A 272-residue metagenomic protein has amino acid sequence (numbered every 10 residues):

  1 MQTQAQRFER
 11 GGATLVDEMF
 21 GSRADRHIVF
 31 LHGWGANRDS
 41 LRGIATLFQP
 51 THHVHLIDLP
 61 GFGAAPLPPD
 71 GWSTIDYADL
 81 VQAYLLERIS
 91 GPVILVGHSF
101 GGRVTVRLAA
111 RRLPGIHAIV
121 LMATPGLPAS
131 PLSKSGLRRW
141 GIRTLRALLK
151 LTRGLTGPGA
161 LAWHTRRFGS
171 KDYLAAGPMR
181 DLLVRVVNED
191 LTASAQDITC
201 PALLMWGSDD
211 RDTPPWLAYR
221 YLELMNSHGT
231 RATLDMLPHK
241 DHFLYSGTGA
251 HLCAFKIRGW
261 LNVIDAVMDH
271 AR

Functional and structural regions predicted by a protein language model:
E18-A64: Conserved HGGG/HGGXW glycine-rich cap/lid loop of the alpha/beta-hydrolase fold
G33-A36, S99, P125: Active-site glycine-rich loops that stabilize anionic/oxyanionic intermediates across multiple enzyme folds
H55-V96, S246-H251, F255: Active-site loop/oxyanion-hole signature of alpha/beta-hydrolase fold enzymes
V106-A110, I116-K150: Flexible "cap/lid" loop of the alpha/beta hydrolase fold
A147-C200: Conserved alpha/beta-hydrolase catalytic His-Asp/Glu region
D197-I198, L204-W206, D210: Short beta-strand/loop motif that positions the catalytic acidic residue of the alpha/beta-hydrolase fold
D209-T213, F243: Acidic catalytic loop of the alpha/beta-hydrolase fold
T230-R272: Catalytic active-site module of serine/aspartate enzymes centered on a nucleophile-bearing elbow/loop
